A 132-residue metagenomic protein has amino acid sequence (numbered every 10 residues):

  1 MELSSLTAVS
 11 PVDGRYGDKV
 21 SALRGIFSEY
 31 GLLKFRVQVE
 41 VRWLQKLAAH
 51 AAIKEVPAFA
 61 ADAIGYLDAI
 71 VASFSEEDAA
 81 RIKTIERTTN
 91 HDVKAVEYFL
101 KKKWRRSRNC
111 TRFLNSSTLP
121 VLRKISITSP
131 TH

Functional and structural regions predicted by a protein language model:
E2-H132: A helix-coil-helix interface module used to build multimeric assemblies and to scaffold catalytic/cofactor sites
